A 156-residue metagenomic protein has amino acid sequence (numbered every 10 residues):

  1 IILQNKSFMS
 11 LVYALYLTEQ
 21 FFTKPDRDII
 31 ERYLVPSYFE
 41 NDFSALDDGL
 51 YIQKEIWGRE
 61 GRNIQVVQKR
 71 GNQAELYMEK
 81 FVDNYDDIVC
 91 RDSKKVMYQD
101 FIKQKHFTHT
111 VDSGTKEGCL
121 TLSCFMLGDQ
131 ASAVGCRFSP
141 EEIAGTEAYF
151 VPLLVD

Functional and structural regions predicted by a protein language model:
I1-D42: Conserved N-proximal alpha/beta basic substrate-recognition cap immediately N-terminal to, or forming the N-lobe
Y38-I52, W57-E60, V66-D156: Phosphate-binding site of ATP-dependent enzymes
